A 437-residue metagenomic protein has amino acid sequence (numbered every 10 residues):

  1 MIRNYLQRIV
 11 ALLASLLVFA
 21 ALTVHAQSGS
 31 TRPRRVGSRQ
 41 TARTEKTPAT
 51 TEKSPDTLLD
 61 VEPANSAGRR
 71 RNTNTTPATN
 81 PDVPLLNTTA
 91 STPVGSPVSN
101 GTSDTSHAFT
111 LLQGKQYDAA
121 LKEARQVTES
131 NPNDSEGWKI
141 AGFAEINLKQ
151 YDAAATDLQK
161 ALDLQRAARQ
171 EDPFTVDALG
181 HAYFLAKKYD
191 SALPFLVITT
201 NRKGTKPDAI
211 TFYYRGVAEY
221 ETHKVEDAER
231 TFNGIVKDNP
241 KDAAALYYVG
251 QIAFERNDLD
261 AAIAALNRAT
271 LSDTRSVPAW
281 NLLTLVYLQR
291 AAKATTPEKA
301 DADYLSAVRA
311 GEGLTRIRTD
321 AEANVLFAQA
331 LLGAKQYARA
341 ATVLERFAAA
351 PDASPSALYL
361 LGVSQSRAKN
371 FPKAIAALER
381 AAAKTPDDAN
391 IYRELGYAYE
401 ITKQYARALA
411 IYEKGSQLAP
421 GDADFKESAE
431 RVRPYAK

Functional and structural regions predicted by a protein language model:
S99-S130, L185, I210, V217 (+1 more regions): Alpha-helical segment of the N-proximal tetratricopeptide repeat
G101, S135-E136, R169, P173 (+7 more regions): Helix-start (N-cap) detector for alpha-helical repeat units in TPR-like alpha-solenoids, especially tetratricopeptide
Q113-G114, N147-L148, L185, E221-T222 (+7 more regions): Register position in tetratricopeptide repeats
S130, L164-A168, R202-G204, D238 (+5 more regions): Structural marker of alpha-solenoid helical repeat scaffolds
I140, F174, A178, F212-Y214 (+6 more regions): Canonical tetratricopeptide repeat
